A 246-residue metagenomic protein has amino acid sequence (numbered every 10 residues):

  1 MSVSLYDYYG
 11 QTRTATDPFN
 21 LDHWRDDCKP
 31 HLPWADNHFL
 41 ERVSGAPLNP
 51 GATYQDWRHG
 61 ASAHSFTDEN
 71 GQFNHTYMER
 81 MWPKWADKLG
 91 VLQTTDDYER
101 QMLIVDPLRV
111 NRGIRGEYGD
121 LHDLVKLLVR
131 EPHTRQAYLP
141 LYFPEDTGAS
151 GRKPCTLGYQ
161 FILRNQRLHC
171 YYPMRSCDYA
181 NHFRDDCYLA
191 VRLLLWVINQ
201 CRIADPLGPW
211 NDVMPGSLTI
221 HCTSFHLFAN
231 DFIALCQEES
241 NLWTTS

Functional and structural regions predicted by a protein language model:
M1-S246: Terminal, non-catalytic protein-protein interaction segments that mediate quaternary/complex assembly
